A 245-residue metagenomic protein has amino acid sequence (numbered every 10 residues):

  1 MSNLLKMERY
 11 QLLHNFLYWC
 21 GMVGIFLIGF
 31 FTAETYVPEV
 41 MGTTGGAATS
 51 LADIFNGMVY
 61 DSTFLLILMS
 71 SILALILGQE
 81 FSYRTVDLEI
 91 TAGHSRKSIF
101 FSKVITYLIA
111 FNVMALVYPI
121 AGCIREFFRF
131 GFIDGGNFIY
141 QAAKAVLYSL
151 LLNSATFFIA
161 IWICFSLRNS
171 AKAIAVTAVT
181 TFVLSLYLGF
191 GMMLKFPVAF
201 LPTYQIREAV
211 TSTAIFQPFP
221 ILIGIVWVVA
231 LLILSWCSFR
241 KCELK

Functional and structural regions predicted by a protein language model:
M1-I25, N169, L244: Aromatic- and glycine-rich beta-strand/loop motifs that create alpha-glucan
Y18, G24-I76, F101-R168, R207-L222: Secretory targeting signals
G21, E89, I99, K172-I174: Alpha-helical transmembrane segments and their helix-entry boundary regions
V23, S212-K245: Alpha-helical transmembrane segments of multi-pass membrane transporters/translocases
F31-T35, L167-Y204: Transmembrane helix segments
M69-L73, S82, V86, A121 (+3 more regions): Hydrophobic/aromatic residues in alpha-helical transmembrane segments
I76-L108: Helix-loop-helix units of permease transmembrane domains in multi-pass membrane transporters, especially ABC
S98, C164-S170, R240, L244: Membrane-interface helix-boundary motifs at transmembrane edges
